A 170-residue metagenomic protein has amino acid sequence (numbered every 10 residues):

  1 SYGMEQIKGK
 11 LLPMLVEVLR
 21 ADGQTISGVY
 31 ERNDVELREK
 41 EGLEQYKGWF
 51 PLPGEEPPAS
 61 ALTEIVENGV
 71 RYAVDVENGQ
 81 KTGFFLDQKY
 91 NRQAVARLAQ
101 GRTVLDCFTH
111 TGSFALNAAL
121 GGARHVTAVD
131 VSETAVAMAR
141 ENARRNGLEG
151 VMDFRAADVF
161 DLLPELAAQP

Functional and structural regions predicted by a protein language model:
S1-Q6: A short interface-forming secondary-structure element
G9-F84: Non-catalytic substrate-recognition/targeting regions of SAM-dependent transferases
E55-P170: Rossmann-like S-adenosyl-L-methionine
